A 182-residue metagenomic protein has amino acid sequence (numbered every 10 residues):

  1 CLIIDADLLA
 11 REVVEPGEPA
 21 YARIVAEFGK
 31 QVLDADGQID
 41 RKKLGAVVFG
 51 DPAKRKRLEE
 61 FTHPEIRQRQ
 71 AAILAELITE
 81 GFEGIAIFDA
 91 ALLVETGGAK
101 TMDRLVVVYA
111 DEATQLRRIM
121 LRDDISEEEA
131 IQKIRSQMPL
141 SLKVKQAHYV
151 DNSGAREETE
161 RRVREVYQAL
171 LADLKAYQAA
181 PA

Functional and structural regions predicted by a protein language model:
L2, L8, A46, R104 (+1 more regions): Well-ordered beta-strand positions
I4-A6, F88, V108: Active-site flanking residues adjacent to catalytic metal/cofactor-binding acidic residues
D7, L58, I87, A130 (+1 more regions): Residue-level signal for inorganic ion chemistry
L8-G84: ATP-dependent small-molecule kinase phosphotransfer cores that center on conserved nucleotide phosphate-binding segments
A20, K43-L44, T101, T114-Q115 (+1 more regions): Hydrophobic alpha-helical segments typical of transmembrane helices and their membrane-interface/capping positions
R67-A72, A86-A91, I131-S136: Short gly/ser/thr-rich secondary-structure transition/capping motifs
A72-I85, A99-V108, E112-I125, Q137-A182: NTP-dependent small-molecule kinase module
E95-T96: Conserved helix/coil segment N-terminal to the catalytic DExD/H
